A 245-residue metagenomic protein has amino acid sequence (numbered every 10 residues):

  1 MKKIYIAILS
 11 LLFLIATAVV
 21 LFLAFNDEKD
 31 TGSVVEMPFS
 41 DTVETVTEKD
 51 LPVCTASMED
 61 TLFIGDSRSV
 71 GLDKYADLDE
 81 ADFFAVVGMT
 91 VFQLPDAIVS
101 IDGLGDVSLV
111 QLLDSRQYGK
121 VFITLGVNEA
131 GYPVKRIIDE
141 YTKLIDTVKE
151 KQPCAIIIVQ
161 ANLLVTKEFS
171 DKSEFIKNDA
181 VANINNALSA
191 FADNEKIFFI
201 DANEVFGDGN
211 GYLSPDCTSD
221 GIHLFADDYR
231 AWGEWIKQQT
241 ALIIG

Functional and structural regions predicted by a protein language model:
M1-F13: N-terminal Sec-pathway targeting helices
L14-A24: Hydrophobic alpha-helical membrane-insertion segments, chiefly the h-region of N-terminal signal peptides
F22-N26, V165-G245: Catalytic His-Asp segment of secreted/periplasmic serine-dependent ester chemistry enzymes
A24-D60, D73: N-terminal, intrinsically disordered, polar/charged segments of Gram-positive cell-envelope systems that serve as
D50-E140: Conserved SGNH/GDSL esterase-like catalytic core that processes O-acyl groups on lipids and polysaccharides
T124, Q160-A161: Alpha/beta-hydrolase-fold catalytic nucleophile elbow
R136-L144, N178-A182: Charged helix-capping and loop-helix junction motifs
Q152-I156: A short helix->loop->beta-strand "cap" motif at the edges of active sites that frequently abuts
